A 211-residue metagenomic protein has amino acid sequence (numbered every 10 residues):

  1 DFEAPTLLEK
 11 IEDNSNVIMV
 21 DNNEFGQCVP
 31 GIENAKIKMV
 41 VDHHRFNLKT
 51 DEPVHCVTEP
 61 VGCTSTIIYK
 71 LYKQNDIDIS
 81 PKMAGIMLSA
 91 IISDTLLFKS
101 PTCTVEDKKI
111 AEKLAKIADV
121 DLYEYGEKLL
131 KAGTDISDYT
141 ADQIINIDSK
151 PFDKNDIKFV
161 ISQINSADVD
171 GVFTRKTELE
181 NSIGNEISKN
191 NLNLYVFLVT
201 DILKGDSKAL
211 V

Functional and structural regions predicted by a protein language model:
D1-V211: Replace "Mg2+/Mn2+-dependent" with "divalent metal-dependent
